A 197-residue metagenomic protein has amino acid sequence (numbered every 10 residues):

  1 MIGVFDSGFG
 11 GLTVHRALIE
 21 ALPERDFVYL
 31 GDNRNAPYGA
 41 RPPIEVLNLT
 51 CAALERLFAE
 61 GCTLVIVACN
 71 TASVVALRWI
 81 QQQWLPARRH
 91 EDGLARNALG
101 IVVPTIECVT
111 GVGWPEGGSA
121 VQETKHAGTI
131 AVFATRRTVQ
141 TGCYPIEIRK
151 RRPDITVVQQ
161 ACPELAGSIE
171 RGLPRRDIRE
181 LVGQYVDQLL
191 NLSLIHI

Functional and structural regions predicted by a protein language model:
M1-L194: Non-catalytic structural scaffold of enzyme domains
I197: Calmodulin-binding IQ motif helices
